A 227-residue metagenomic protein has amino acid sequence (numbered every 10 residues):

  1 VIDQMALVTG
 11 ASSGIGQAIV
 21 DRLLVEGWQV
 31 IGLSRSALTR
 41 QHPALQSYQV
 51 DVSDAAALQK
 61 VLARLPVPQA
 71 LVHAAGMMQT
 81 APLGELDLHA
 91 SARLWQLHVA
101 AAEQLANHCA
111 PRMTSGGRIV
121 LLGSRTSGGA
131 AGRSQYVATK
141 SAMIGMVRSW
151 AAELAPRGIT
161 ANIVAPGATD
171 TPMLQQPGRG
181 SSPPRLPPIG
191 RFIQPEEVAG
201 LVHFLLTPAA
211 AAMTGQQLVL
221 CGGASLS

Functional and structural regions predicted by a protein language model:
S12, V20: N-terminal Rossmann NAD(P)H-binding glycine-rich loop of SDR-like oxidoreductase domains
A63, L97-G117, A151-A152, P156 (+1 more regions): Amphipathic alpha-helical dimer-interface segment in Rossmann-like NAD(P)H-dependent oxidoreductases
M77, G84-Q104, V120, M143: Catalytic Tyr-X3-Lys loop
M77-A92, G132-Q135, M173-P177: Conserved mid-core segment of classical short-chain dehydrogenase/reductases
R118-A142, V147-P156, A168: Catalytic loop of short-chain dehydrogenase/reductase
A155, T160, M213-G215: Short, small/polar-rich loop/turn modules that mediate ligand/substrate recognition or access, typified
P187-V198: A conserved structural motif in NAD(P)-dependent oxidoreductases
H203, T214-S227: Short C-terminal tail/terminal secondary-structure segment of NAD(P)H-dependent dehydrogenase/reductase domains
